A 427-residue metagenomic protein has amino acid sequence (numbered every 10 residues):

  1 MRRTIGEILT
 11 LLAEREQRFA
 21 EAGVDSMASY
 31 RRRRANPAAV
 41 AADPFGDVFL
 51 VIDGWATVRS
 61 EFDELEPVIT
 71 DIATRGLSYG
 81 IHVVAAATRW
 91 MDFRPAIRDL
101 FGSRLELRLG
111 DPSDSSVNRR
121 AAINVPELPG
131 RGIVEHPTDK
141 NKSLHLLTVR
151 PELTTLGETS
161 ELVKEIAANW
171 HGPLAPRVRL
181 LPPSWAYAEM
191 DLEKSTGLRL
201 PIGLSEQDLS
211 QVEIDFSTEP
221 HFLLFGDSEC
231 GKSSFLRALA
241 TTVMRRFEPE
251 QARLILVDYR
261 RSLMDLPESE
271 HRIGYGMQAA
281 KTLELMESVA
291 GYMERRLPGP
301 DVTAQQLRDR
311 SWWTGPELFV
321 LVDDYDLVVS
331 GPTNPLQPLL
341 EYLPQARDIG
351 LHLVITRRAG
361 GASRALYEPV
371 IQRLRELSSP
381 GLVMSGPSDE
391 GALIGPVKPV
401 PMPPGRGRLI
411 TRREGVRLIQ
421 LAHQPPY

Functional and structural regions predicted by a protein language model:
M1-D25, A42-L109, L192-Q305, D309-S379 (+1 more regions): P-loop NTPase catalytic phosphate-binding loop
G23, A86, F93-Q207, Q211-E213 (+2 more regions): Phosphate-binding and hydrolysis-coupling loops of NTP-dependent motor/remodeling domains
R31-R34: Membrane-embedded beta-strands that build the outer-membrane beta-barrel scaffold
